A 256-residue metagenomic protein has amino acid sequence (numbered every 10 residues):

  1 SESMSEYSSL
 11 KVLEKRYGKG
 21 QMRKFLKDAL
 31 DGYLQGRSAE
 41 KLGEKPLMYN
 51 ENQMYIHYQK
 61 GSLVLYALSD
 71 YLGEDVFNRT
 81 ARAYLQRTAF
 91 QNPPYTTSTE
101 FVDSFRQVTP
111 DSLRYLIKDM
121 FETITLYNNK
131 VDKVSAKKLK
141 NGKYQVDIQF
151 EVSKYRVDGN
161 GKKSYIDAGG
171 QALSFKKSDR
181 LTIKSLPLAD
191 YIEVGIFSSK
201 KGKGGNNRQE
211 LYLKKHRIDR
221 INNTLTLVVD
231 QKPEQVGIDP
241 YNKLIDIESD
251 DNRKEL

Functional and structural regions predicted by a protein language model:
S1-Q149, R156-G159, K163: Hydrophobic alpha-helical and helix-loop surface patches within well-folded domains that function as non-catalytic
K27, K163-A168, N252-R253: Short intrinsically disordered coil segments
V64, A81, D190-V194, V236 (+1 more regions): Long, contiguous hydrophobic alpha-helical segments, chiefly transmembrane helices and signal peptides
R114, L126-R217, N222-D239: Beta-strand-rich binding/interaction modules
S178-T182, N242-L256: Glycine/proline-rich low-complexity spacer/linker segments in large multi-domain proteins
